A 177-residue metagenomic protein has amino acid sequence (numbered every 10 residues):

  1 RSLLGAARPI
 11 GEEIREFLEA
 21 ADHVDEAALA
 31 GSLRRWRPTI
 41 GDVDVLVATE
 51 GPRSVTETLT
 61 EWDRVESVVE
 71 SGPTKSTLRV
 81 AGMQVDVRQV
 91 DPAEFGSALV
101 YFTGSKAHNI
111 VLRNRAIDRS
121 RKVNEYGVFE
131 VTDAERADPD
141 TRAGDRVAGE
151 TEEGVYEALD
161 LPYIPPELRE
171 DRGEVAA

Functional and structural regions predicted by a protein language model:
R1-R8: N-terminal regions immediately upstream of nucleotidyltransferase
S2, R53-A177: Acidic, metal-coordinating catalytic segment for phosphate/diphosphate chemistry, firing primarily on the Nudix
E12-S54: Active-site nucleotide-donor binding segment shared across nucleotidyl transfer reactions
